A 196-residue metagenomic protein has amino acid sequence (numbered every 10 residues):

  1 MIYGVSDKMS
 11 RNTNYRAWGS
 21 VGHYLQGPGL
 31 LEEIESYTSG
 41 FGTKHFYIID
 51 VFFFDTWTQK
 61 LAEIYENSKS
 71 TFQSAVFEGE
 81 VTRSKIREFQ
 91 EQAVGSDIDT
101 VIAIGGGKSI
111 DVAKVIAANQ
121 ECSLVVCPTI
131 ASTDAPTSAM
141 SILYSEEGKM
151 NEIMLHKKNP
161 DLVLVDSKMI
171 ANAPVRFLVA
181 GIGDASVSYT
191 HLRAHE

Functional and structural regions predicted by a protein language model:
I2-T100: ATP/NTP phosphate-donor binding region
G22, A118-R193: A glycine/threonine-rich phosphate-anchoring loop and its flanking beta-alpha core in nucleotide/phosphate-binding
G27, G107, S186: Short, conserved catalytic/metal-binding motifs centered on acidic residues
F54-T56, R83, I110, T133 (+1 more regions): Loop/helix-junction capping segments adjacent to catalytic residues or to phosphate/diphosphate-binding pockets
W57-Q59, V112-K114, P136-T137, P174: Short glycine-/acidic-enriched loop or helix-start segments at secondary-structure transitions that form or flank
F89, A113, T190: Aromatic/hydrophobic pocket-lining residues that form π-stacking "cages" and hydrophobic walls in ligand
A93-I116, Q120-I130: A short, small-residue-rich loop immediately preceding and capping a beta-strand
E196: Acidic-residue sensor for enzyme active/binding pockets
